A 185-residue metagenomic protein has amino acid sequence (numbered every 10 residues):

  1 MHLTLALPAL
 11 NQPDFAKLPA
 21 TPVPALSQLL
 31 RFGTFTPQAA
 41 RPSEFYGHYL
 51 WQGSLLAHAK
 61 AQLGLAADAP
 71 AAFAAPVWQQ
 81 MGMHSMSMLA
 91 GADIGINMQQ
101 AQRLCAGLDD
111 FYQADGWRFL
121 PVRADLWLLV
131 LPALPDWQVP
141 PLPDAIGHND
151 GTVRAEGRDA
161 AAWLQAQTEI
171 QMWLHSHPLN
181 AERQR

Functional and structural regions predicted by a protein language model:
M1-P13: N-terminal basic/disordered segments at the start of proteins
P8, V130-P132, L142: Structured loops at beta-to-helix junctions and adjacent beta-edge loops in soluble globular domains
F15-Q102, G107-L108: An N-terminal, globular interaction/scaffold subdomain
Q79-A92, D125-L128, A145-T152: Glycine-rich, often proline-containing surface loops adjacent to acidic residues and nearby aromatics that form
D93-P121, P178-A181: Extended, Lys/Arg-enriched charged tracts that mediate electrostatic binding to polyanionic substrates
A101, C105, D109, L126 (+2 more regions): Hydrophobic, well-ordered secondary-structure segments
R118-L131: Short, glycine/charge-rich beta-strand/loop segments that flank catalytic centers and engage negatively charged groups
L134-R185: Loop-centered beta-sheet repeat module
